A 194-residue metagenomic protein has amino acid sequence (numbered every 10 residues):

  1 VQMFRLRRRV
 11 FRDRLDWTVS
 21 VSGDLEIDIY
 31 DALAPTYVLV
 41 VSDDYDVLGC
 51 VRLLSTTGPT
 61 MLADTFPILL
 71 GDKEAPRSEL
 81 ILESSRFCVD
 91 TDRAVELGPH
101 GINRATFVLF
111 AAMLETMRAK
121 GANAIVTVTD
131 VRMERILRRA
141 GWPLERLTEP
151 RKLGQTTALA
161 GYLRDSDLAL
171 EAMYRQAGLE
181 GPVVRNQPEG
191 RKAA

Functional and structural regions predicted by a protein language model:
V1-D24, I29, Y37-V41, V47: Short amphipathic alpha-helix that is part of the acyltransferase structural core
V21-I27, D31-T36, T60-D72: Short acidic (Asp/Glu) patches
A34-T36, G49, T157: Residues that flank catalytic or metal-binding motifs in active/ligand-binding sites
Y37-V40, R52, M113-L114: Short, hydrophobic/aromatic-rich beta-strand segments within well-structured domains
D46-C50, L82: Glycine-rich phosphate/pyrophosphate-binding loop shared by adenosine-nucleotide-utilizing enzymes
L53-G58: Acetyl-CoA-dependent GNAT
P59-M61, P67-A158: Acyl-donor binding region in acyl/amide transferases
R86, R151-A194: Charge-rich, low-complexity intrinsically disordered segments
